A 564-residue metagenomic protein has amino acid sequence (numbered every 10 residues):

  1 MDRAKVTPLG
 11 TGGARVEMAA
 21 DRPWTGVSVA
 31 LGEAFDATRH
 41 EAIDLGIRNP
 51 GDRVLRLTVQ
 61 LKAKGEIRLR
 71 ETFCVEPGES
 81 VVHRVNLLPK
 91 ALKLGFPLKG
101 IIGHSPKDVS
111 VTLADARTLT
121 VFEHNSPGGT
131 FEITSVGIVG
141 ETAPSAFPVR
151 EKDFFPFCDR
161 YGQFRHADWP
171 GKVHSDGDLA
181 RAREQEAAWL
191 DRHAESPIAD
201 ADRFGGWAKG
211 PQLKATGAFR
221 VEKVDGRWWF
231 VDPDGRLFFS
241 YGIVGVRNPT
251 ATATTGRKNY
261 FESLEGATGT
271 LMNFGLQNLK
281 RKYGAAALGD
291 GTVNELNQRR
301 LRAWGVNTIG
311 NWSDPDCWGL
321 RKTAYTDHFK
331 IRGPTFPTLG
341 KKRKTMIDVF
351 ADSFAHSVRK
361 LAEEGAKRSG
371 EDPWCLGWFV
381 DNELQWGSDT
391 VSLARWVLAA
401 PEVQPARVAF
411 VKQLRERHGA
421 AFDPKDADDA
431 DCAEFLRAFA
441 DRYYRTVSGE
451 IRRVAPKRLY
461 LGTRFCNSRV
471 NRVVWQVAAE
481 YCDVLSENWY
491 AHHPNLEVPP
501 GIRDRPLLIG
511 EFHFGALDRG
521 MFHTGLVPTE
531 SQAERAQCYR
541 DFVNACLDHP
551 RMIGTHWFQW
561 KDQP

Functional and structural regions predicted by a protein language model:
A4-T25: Short carbohydrate-recognition loop motifs
M18-K107, S126-E132: Extracellular ligand-binding interfaces
F122-K152: Extracellular polysaccharide-targeting segments
G162-R321, P334-G377, P424-D426, A430-F439 (+1 more regions): Active-site-adjacent substrate/metal-binding segments within catalytic domains of carbohydrate-active enzymes
G235, L301, I309, W378 (+4 more regions): Conserved, mostly hydrophobic/aromatic
I243-K258, G319-R343, G370-P373, V380-A421 (+1 more regions): Aromatic- and acidic-residue-enriched segments that line the glycan-binding/catalytic groove of carbohydrate-active
E265-A267, L414-D541: Extracellular glycoside hydrolase catalytic/binding regions
P373-G377, D381-N382, L526-P564: Substrate-binding cleft of secreted/luminal carbohydrate-active enzymes
